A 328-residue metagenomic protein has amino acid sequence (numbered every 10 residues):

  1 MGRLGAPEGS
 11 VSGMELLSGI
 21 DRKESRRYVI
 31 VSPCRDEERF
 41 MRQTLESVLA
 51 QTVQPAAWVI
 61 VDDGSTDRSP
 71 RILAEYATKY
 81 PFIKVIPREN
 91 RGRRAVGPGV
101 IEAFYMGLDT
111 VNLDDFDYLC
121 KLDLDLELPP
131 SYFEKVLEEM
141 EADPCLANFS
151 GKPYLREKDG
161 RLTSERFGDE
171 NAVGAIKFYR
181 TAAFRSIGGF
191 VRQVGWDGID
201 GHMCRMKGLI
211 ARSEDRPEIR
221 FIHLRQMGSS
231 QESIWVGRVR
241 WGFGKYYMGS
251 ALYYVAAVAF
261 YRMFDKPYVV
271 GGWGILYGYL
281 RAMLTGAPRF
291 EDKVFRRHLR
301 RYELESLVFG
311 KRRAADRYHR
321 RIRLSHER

Functional and structural regions predicted by a protein language model:
E37-A50: Short, well-formed alpha-helical segments that are part of the catalytic scaffolds of diverse glycosyltransferases
S47-G92: Acidic donor-binding segment of Leloir-type glycosyltransferases
G92, E127-T163: Conserved donor NDP-sugar-binding/catalytic core segment of glycosyltransferases
I101-Y118: Active-site nucleotide-sugar/metal-binding loop of Leloir-type enzymes
D115-E127: Short beta-strand-to-loop acidic/aromatic patch adjacent to the donor-nucleotide binding site
V173-G188: Conserved nucleotide-sugar donor-binding and metal-coordinating catalytic region shared by glycosyltransferases
F190-V258: Catalytic donor/gating beta->alpha subdomain of glycosyltransferases that bind UDP-sugars
W235-R328: Non-catalytic, C-terminal membrane-associated alpha-helical segments of glycosyltransferases
